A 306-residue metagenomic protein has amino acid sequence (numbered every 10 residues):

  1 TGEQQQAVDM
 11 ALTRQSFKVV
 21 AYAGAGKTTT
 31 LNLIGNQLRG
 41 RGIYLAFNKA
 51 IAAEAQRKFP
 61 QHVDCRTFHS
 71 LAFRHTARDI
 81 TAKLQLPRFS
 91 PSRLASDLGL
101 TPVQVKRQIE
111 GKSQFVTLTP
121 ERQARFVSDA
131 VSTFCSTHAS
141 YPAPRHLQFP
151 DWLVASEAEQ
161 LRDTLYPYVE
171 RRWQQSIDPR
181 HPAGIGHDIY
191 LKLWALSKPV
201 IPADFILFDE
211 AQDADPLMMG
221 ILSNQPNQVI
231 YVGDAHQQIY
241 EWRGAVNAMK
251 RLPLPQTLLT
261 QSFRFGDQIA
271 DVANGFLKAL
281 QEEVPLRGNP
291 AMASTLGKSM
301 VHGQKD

Functional and structural regions predicted by a protein language model:
T1-K83: P-loop NTPase Walker
T1-V8, S16, D163-V246: Conserved helicase NTPase motor core
V19-L31, Q37, F47-I51, H69 (+3 more regions): Conserved helicase motor core of SF1/SF2 NTP-dependent helicases
Q37, K58, R78-D79, Q175 (+3 more regions): Active-site catalytic microenvironments for nucleophilic, acid-base chemistry
K49-V131: Conserved P-loop NTPase-based nucleic-acid remodeling module centered on helicase motor cores
D79-T81, T137-P144, K198-P202: Short helix-capping/linker segments at secondary-structure and domain boundaries
R93-D178, G184: Basic/charged alpha-beta structural segments of nucleotide/phosphate-handling enzymes
